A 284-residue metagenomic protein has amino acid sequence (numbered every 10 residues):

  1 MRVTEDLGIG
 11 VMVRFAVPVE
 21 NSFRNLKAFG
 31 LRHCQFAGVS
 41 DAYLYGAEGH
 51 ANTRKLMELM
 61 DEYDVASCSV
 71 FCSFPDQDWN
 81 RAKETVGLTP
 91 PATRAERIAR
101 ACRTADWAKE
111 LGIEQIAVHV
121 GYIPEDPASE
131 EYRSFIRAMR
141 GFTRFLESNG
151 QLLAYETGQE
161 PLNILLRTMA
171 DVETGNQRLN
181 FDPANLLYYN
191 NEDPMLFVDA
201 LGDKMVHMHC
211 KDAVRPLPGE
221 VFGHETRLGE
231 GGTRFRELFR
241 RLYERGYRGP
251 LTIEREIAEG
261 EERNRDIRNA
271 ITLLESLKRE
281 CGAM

Functional and structural regions predicted by a protein language model:
M1-P18: Boundary/entry segment of secreted carbohydrate-active catalytic domains
R2, F23-G30, E48-F71, R103-G112 (+4 more regions): Acidic (Asp/Glu)-rich catalytic clusters
D6, N21, H33-C34, V70 (+1 more regions): Acidic/histidine-rich catalytic cores of soluble enzymes
M12-A16, A37-V39, C72-P75, G121-I123 (+4 more regions): Active-site beta-loop-alpha junctions enriched in small/polar residues
V17-N21, N25, E62, W79-R178: Active-site acidic/histidine proton-transfer and metal-coordination neighborhood in alpha/beta enzyme cores
V19-V39: Catalytic domains of carbohydrate-active enzymes, especially glycoside hydrolases
A37-M60, V120-P127: Glycine-rich, proline-tolerant flexible connector loops at the mouths of alpha/beta enzymes
R263-A283: C-terminal helical cap(s) of enzyme catalytic domains, especially alpha/beta-barrels
